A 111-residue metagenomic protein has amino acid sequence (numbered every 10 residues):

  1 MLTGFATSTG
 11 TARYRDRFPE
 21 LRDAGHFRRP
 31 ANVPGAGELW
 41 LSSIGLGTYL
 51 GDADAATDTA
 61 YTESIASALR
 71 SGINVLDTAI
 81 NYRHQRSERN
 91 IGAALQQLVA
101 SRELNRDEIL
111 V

Functional and structural regions predicted by a protein language model:
M1-L110: N-terminal binding-site loop/beta-alpha segment at the start of enzyme catalytic domains that lines or forms
